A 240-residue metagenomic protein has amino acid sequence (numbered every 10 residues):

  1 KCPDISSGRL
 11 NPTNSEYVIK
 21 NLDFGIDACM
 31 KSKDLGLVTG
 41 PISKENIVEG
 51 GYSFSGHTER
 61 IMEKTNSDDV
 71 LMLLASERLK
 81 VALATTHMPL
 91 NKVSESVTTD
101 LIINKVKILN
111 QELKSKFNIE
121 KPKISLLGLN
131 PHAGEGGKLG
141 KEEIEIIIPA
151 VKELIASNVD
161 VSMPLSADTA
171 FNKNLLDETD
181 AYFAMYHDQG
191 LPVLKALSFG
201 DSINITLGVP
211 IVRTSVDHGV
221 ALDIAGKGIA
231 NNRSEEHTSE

Functional and structural regions predicted by a protein language model:
K1-H57, D100-M185, Q189-L197, D201-N204 (+3 more regions): Contiguous, glycine/small-aliphatic-enriched amphipathic segments in soluble metabolic enzymes
K1-S7, V81-P89: Short, basic/glycine-rich phosphate-binding loops at helix/coil junctions that contact nucleotide phosphates
E49-L71: Glycine/threonine-rich beta-strand-loop-alpha-helix active-site module that forms ligand/phosphate-binding
R60-D68, M88-K114: Active-site glycine-rich loop that binds ribose-phosphate moieties when present
K64-L79, V209-D223: Short, flexible loop segments at boundaries between secondary-structure elements
L73, V81, M88-V97, I229: Short beta-strand elements at the ligand-binding edges of bilobed clamshell
E77, T85-M88, G128-N130: Short, structured patches in soluble enzyme cores that scaffold and shape functional sites
